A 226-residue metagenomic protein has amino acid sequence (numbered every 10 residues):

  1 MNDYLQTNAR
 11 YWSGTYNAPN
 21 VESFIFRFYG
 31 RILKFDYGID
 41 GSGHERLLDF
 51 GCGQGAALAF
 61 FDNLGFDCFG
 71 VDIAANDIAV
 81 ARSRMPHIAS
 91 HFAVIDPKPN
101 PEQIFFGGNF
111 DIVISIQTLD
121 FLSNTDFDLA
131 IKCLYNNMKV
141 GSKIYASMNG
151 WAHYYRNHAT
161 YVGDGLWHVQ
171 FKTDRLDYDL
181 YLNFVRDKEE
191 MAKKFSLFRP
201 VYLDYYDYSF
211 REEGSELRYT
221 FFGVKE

Functional and structural regions predicted by a protein language model:
M1-H44, G53-E102, Y145-E226: Class I (Rossmann-like) S-adenosyl-L-methionine-dependent methyltransferase catalytic domain, capturing the SAM-binding
F50: Conserved beta-strand/loop positions that form the S-adenosyl-L-methionine
I114: A conserved beta-strand element that flanks and buttresses the S-adenosyl-L-methionine
Q117-T118: Short catalytic micro-motifs in class I SAM-dependent methyltransferases
S123-N124: Helix-capping/helix-break motifs at membrane-protein junctions, especially on the cytosolic side just before or after
D128-V140: A short glycine-rich, Lys/Arg-flanked "PGG" loop and its adjoining helix->strand segment in the class I
